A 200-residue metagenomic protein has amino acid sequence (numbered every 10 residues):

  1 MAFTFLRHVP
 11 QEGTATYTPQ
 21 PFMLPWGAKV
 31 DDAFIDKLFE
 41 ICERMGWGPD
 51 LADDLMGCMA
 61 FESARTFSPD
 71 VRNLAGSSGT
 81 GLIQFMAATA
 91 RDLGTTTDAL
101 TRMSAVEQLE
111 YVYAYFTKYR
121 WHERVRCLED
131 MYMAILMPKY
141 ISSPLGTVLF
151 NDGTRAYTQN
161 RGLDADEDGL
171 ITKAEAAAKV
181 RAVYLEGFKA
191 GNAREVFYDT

Functional and structural regions predicted by a protein language model:
M1-F22, V183, A190-T200: N-terminal secretory targeting signals
H8-V9, V112, L136, D152 (+3 more regions): Low-complexity, intrinsically disordered/propeptide-like segments
P21-G162: Catalytic glycan-binding domains that act on GlcNAc-containing polysaccharides
A99-T101, R155-E195: Acidic, glycine-anchored loop motifs typical of Ca2+
